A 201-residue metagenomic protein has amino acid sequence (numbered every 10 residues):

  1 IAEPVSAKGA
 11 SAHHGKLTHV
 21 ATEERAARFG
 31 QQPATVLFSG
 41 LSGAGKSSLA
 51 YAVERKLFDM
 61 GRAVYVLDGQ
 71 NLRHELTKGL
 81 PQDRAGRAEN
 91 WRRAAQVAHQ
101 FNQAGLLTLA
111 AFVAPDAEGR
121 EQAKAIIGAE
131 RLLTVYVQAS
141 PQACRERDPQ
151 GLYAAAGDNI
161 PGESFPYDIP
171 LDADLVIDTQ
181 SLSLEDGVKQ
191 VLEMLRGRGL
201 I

Functional and structural regions predicted by a protein language model:
I1-T35: Extreme N-terminal, non-catalytic leader segments that precede Walker-type/kinase nucleotide-binding cores
P33-T35, A63, L107-L109: Residue-level preference for the first positions of well-ordered beta-strands
F38: Hydrophobic anchor at the beta1->P-loop junction of P-loop NTPases
S42: The conserved Walker
K46: Conserved lysine of the Walker
Y51-H99, Q103: Conserved substrate/cofactor phosphate-moiety recognition/catalytic segment in nucleotide-dependent phosphotransferases
R73-Q82, G86, A98-A154, N159-I160: ATP-dependent NMP and nucleoside kinases share a basic, alpha-helical "lid"
Q138-Q190, G197-I201: Small-molecule kinase domains that catalyze NTP-dependent phosphoryl transfer to phosphate-bearing small molecules
